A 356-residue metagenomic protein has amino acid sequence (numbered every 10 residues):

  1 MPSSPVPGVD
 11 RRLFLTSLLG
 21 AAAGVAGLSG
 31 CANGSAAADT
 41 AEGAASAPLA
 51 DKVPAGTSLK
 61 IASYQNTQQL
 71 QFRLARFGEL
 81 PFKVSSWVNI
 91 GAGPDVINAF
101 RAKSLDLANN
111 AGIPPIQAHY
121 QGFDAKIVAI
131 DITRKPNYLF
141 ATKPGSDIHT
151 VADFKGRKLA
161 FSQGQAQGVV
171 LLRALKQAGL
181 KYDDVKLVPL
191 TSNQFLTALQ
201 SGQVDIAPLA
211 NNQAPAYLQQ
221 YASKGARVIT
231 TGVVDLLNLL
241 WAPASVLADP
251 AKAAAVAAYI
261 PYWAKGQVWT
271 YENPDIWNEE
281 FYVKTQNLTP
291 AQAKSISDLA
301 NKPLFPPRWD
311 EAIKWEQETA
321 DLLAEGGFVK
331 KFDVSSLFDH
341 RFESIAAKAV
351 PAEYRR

Functional and structural regions predicted by a protein language model:
M1-L13, S17-G27: N-terminal secretory signal peptides
C31-A41: Bacterial lipoprotein signal-peptidase II cleavage site
D39-K181, K186-P189, D205-N211, R227-V234: Short, glycine-/small- and polar/acidic-enriched structural segments that line small-molecule recognition paths
G91-P94, F161-A166, N193, P208 (+2 more regions): Soluble non-cytosolic domains of exported or imported proteins
N98, A102, I116, A152 (+8 more regions): Solvent-exposed, polar/charged alpha-helical surfaces in well-ordered, non-transmembrane soluble domains, broadly
I113, Q194-T285: Pocket-lining segment of extracytoplasmic ligand-binding domains
P250-K330: Secondary-structure end/capping motifs
D321-R356: Conserved C-terminal helix/tail region of periplasmic/extracytoplasmic solute-binding proteins
